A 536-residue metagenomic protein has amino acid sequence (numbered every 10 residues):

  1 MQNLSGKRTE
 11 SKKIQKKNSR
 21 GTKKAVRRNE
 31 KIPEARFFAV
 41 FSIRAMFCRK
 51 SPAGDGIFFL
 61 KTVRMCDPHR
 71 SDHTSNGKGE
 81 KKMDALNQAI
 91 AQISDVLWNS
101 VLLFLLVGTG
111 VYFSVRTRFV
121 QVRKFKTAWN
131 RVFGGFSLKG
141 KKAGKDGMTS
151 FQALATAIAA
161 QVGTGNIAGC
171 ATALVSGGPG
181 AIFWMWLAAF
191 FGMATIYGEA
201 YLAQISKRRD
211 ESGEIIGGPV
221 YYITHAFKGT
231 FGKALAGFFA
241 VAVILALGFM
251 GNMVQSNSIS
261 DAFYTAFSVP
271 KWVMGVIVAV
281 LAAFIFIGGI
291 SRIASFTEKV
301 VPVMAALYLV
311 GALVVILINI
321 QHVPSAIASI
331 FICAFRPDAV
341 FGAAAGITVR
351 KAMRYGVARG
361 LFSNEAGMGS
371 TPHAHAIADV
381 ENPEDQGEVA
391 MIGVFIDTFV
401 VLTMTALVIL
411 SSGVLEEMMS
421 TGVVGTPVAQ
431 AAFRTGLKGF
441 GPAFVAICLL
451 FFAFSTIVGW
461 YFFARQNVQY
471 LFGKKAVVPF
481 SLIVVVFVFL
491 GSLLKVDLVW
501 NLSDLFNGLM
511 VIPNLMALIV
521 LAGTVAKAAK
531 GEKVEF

Functional and structural regions predicted by a protein language model:
M83-T164, V175-A181, G192, F489 (+1 more regions): N-terminal alpha-helical transmembrane segments of multi-pass membrane transport and channel/translocase proteins
D84-N87, R116-Q121, G165-C170, L247-I259 (+5 more regions): Transmembrane helix-loop junctions in multi-pass membrane proteins
L105-Y112, R116-W129, F239, S256-F263 (+4 more regions): Membrane-interface loop-to-helix entry segments
F113, A188-G213, V220, T224-N257 (+4 more regions): Helix-loop-helix module between adjacent transmembrane segments
F119-M148, T172-P179, A194-T230, L415-G436 (+3 more regions): Flexible loop linkers connecting adjacent transmembrane helices in multi-pass alpha-helical membrane transporters
L138-V175, L202-I205, E211-V220, T224-A226 (+2 more regions): Alpha-helical membrane segments and immediately flanking helix-loop junctions that form or couple to the substrate/ion
F191-E199, V276-I290, V301-Q321, R354 (+3 more regions): Selective recognition of specific alpha-helical transmembrane segments in multi-pass small-molecule
Y197-R209, L313-S329, P337-A344, I377-V380 (+1 more regions): Extracellular/periplasmic helix-exit of transmembrane alpha-helices
